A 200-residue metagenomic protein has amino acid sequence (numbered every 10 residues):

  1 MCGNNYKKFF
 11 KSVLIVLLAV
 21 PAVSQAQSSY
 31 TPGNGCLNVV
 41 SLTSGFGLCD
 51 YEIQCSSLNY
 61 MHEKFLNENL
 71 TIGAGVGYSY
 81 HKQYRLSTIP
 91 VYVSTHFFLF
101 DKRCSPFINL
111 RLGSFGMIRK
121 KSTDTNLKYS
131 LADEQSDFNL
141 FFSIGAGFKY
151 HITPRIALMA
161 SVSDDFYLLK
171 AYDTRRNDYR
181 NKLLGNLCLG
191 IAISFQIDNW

Functional and structural regions predicted by a protein language model:
M1-P32, I197-W200: Cleavable N-terminal export/targeting peptides
Q25-I72, C188-W200: Short glycine/proline- and aromatic-enriched beta-strand/turn motifs that initiate or cap beta-hairpins
P32-N34, D50-Q54, K82-T88, Y129-F138 (+1 more regions): Replace "Gram-negative outer membrane beta-barrel proteins" with "bacterial and organellar outer membrane beta-barrel
S41-G45, N126-A132, D173-R176: Extracytoplasmic loops and strand-loop junctions of Gram-negative outer membrane beta-barrel proteins
L42-S44, V76-Y78, S163-F166: Generic short beta-strand segments
M61-F142, Y150-I156, L189-W200: Gram-negative (and chloroplast) outer-membrane scaffold detector with strong preference for beta-barrel transmembrane
Y150-W200: Predominantly the C-terminal beta-signal and adjacent terminal strand-loop region of outer-membrane beta-barrel
